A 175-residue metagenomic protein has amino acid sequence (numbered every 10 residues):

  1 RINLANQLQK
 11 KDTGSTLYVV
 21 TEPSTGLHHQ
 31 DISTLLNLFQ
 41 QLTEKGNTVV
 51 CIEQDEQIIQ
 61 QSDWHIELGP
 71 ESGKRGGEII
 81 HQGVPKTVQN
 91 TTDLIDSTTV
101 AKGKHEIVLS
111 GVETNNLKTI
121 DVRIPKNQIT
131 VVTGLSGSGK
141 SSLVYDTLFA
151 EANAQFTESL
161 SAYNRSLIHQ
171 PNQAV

Functional and structural regions predicted by a protein language model:
R1-V175: Conserved phosphate-binding elements of NTP-dependent enzyme cores
